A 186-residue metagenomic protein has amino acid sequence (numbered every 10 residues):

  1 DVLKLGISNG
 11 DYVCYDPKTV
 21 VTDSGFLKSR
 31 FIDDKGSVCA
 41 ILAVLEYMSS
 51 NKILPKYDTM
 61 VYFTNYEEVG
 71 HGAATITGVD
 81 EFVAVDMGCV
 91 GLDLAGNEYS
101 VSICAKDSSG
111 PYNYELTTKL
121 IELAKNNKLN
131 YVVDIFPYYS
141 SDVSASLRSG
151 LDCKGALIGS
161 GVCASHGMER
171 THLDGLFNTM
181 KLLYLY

Functional and structural regions predicted by a protein language model:
D1-Y186: N-terminal hydrophobic/helix-forming segments and targeting peptides
